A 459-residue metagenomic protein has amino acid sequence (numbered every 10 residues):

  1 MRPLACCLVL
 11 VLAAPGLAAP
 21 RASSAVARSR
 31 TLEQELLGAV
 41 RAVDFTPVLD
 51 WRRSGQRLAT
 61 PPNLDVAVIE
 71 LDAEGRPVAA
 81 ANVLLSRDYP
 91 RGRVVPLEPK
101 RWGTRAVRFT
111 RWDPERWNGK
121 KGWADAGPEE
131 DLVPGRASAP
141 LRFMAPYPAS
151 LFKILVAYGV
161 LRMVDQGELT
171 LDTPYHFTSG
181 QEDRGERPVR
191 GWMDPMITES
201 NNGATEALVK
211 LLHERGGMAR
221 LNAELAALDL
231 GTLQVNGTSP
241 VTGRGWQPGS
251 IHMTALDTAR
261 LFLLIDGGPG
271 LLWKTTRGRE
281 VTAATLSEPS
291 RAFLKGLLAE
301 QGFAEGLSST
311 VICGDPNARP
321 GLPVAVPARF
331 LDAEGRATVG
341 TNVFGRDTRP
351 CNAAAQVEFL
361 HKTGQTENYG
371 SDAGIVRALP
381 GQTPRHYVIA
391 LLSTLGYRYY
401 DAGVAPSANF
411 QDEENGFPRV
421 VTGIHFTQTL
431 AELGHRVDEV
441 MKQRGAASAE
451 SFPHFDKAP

Functional and structural regions predicted by a protein language model:
A5-P15: Bacterial N-terminal signal peptides
P20-T104, L264-P459: Structured C-terminal helix/loop/strand segments within mature extracytoplasmic catalytic/sensor domains
A59-L64, V68-A73, R184-F293, L297-Q301: Active-site-adjacent helix/loop patches that line small-molecule binding or acyl-intermediate pockets
A59-V66, A80, F143, Y147-F152 (+7 more regions): Extracytoplasmic
D88, R111-E130, R215-G237: Short, charged, amphipathic alpha-helices and their helix-cap/turn boundaries
P114-P146, G335-F359: Intrinsically disordered, low-complexity acidic Ser/Thr-rich regulatory segments
P146-Y175, I389: Active-site SXXK
Y158-Q166, K210, R260-G267, H435 (+1 more regions): Short glycine/serine- and small hydrophobic-enriched flexible loop segments
